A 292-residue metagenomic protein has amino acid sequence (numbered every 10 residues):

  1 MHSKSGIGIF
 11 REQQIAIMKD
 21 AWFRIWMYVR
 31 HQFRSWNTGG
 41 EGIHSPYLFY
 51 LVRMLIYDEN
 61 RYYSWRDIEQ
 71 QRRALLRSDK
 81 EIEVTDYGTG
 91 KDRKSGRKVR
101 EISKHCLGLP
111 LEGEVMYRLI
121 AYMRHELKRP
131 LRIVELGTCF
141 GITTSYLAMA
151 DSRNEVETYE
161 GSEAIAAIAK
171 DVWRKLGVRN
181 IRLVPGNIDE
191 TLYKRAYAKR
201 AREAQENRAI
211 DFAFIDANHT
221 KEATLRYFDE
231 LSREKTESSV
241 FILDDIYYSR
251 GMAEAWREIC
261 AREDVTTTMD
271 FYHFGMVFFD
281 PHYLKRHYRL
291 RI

Functional and structural regions predicted by a protein language model:
G6-F212, H219-E237, Y247-I292: A short alpha-helical cap/connector motif
I242-D244: Short beta-strand/loop segment that forms part of the nucleotide-sugar
